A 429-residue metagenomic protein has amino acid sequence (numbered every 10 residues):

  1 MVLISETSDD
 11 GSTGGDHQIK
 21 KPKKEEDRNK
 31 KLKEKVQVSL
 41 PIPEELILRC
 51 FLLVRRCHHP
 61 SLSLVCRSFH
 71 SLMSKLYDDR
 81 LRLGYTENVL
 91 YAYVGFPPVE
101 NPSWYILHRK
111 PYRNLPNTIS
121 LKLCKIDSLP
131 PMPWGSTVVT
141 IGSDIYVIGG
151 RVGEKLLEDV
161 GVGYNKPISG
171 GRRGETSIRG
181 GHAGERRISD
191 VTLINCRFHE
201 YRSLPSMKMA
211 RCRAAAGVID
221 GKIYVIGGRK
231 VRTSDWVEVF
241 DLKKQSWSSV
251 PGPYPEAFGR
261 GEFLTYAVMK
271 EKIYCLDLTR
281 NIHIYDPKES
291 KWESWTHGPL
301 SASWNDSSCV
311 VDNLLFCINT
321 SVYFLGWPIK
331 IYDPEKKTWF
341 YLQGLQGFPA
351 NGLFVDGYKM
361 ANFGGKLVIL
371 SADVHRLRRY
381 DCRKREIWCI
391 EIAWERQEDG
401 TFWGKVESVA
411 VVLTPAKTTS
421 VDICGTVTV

Functional and structural regions predicted by a protein language model:
M1, S63, W134-G135: Plant-biased intrinsically disordered, low-complexity terminal regulatory segments
M1-I42: CRL adaptor-proximal regions
E26-R28, F51, M207: Terminal export signals
Q37-S39, F51, L204: Short basic coil micro-motifs at the edges of alpha-helical modules that engage polyanionic partners
I42-S61, V65-M73: Short hydrophobic alpha-helical "box" of cullin-RING ligase substrate receptors that recruits the CRL scaffold
R67-D78, R82-V429: Plant-skewed but cross-kingdom recognition/interaction modules and surfaces
